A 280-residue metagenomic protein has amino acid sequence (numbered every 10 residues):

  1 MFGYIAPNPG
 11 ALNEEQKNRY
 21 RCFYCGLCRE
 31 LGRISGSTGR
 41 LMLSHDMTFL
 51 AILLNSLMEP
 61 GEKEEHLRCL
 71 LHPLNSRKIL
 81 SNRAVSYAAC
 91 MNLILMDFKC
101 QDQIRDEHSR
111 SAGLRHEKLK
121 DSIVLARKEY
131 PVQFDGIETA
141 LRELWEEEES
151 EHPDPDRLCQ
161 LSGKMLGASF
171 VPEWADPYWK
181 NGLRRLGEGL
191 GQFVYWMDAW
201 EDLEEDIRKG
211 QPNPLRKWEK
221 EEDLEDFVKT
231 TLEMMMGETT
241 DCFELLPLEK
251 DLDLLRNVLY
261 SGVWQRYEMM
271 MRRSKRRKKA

Functional and structural regions predicted by a protein language model:
M1-R185, Q192, W196-E233, D241-L254 (+4 more regions): Acidic catalytic motifs of isoprenoid enzymes
